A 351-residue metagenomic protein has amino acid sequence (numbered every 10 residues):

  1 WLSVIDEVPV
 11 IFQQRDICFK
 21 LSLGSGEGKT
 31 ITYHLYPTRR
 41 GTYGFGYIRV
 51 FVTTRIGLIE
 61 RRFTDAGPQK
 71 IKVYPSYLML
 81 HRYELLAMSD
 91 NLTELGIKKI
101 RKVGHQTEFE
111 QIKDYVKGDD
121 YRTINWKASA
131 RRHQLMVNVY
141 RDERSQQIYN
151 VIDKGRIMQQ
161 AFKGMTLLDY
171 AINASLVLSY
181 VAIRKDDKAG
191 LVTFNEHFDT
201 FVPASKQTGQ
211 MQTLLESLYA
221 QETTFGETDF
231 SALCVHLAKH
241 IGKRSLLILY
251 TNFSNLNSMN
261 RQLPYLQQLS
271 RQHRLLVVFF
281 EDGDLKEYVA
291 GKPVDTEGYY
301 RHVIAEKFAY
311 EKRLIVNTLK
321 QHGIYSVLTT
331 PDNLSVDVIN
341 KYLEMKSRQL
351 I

Functional and structural regions predicted by a protein language model:
W1-G209, R244-L249, P264-Q268, I315: An amphipathic, basic-hydrophobic helix/alpha-beta surface used to engage anionic, phosphate-rich ligands or surfaces
R82-E84, K239, K243, N257 (+1 more regions): Von Willebrand factor type A / integrin I
E108, S175, F230-L233, S258-Q262 (+1 more regions): Amphipathic coiled-coil/heptad-repeat helices and related helical stalk/stem segments that mediate oligomerization
I152, T193-E196, E222, L249-F253 (+2 more regions): Active-site proximal loops enriched in glycine and acidic residues that flank catalytic Cys/His/Asp and coordinate
G164, L168, A204, E227 (+4 more regions): Conserved phosphate/pyrophosphate-binding and hydrolysis machinery centered on Walker-type P-loop NTPases, extending
G164-L167, Q221-F225, I248-N257, Y265 (+1 more regions): Short, contiguous acidic/charged loop-to-helix segments that flank catalytic cores in large enzymes
V202-T228: Short, charged loop segments at secondary-structure junctions
F225-V235, F308: A general structural motif
